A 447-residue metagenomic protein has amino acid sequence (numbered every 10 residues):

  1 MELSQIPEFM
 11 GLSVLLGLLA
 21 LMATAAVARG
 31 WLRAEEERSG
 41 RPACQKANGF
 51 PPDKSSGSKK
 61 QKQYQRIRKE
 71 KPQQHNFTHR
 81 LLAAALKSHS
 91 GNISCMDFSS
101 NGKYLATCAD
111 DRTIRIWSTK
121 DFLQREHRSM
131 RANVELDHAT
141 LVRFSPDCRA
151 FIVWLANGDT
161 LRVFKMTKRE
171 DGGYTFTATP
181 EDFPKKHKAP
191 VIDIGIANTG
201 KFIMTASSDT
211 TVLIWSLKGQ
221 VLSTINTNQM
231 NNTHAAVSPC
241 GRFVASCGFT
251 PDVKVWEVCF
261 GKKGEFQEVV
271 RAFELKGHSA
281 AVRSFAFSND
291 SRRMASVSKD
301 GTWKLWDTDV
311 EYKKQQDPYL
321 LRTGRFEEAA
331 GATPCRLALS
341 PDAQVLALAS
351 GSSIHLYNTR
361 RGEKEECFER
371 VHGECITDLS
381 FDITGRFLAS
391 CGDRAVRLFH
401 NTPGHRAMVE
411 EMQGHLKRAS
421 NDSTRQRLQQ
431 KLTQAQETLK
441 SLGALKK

Functional and structural regions predicted by a protein language model:
E2-R38, C375, D382-F387, D393-K447: Terminal intrinsically disordered, low-complexity extensions flanking WD-repeat/beta-propeller proteins
P51-T78: Blade/loop signatures of beta-propeller domains
K71-L81, I116-R131, A156-E181, T211-N232 (+5 more regions): Per-blade loop-tip surfaces of WD-repeat and WD-like beta-propellers in eukaryotic adaptors/scaffolds
L86-K87, A132-V134, P184-K186, I225-T227 (+3 more regions): Surface loop/turn motifs at the tips and blade-to-blade linkers of beta-strand repeat domains
G91-D97, L136-F144, K188-I196, M230-V237 (+3 more regions): Canonical WD40 repeat/beta-propeller blade segments in eukaryotic WD-repeat proteins
S100-N101, P146-D147, N198-T199, P239-C240 (+3 more regions): Residue-level detector of Asp-centered blade-edge/turn motifs that repeat once per structural unit in beta-propeller
C108-D111, W154-G158, A206-D209, C247-T250 (+3 more regions): Conserved strand-to-loop turn within each blade of WD40 beta-propeller repeats
